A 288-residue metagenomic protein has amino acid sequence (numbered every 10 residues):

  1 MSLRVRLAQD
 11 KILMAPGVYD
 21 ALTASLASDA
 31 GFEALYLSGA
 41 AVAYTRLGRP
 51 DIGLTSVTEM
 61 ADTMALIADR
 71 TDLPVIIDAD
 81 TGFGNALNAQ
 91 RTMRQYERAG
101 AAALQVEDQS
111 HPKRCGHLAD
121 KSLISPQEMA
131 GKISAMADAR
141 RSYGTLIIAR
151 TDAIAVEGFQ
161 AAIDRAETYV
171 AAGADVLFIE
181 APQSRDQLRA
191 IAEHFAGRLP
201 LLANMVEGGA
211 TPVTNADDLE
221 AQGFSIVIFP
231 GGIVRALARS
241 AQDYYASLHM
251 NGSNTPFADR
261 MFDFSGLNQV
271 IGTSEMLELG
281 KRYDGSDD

Functional and structural regions predicted by a protein language model:
M1-F229, R235, R239-A246, R282-D288: Alpha/beta enzyme core
M250-D288: Flexible C-terminal active-site loop/helix
